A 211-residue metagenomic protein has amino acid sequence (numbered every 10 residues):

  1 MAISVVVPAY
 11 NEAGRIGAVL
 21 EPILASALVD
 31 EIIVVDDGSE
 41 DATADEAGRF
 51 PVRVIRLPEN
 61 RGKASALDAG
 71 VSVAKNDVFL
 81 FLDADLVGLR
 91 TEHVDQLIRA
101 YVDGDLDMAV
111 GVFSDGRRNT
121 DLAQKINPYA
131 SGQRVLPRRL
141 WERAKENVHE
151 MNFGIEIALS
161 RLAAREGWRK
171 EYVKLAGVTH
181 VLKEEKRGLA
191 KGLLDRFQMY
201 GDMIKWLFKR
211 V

Functional and structural regions predicted by a protein language model:
A2-S4, A158: Cell-envelope/extracellular polymer assembly enzymes that use nucleotide-activated donors
N11-A25: Short, well-formed alpha-helical segments that are part of the catalytic scaffolds of diverse glycosyltransferases
D36-A44: A conserved acidic beta->alpha catalytic loop
A44-V73, V112: Conserved donor nucleotide-binding strand/loop of the catalytic core
F79: Short aromatic/hydrophobic "clamp" motif used to bind/position activated sugar donors
E92-V110: Conserved donor-nucleotide/metal-binding helix-loop-beta segment in metal-dependent transferases, i.e., the alpha-helix
A109-A123: Short beta-strand-to-loop element that shapes/binds the nucleotide-sugar donor at the catalytic cleft/hinge
H149-E150, A164-V211: Hydrophobic helical membrane-anchoring modules
